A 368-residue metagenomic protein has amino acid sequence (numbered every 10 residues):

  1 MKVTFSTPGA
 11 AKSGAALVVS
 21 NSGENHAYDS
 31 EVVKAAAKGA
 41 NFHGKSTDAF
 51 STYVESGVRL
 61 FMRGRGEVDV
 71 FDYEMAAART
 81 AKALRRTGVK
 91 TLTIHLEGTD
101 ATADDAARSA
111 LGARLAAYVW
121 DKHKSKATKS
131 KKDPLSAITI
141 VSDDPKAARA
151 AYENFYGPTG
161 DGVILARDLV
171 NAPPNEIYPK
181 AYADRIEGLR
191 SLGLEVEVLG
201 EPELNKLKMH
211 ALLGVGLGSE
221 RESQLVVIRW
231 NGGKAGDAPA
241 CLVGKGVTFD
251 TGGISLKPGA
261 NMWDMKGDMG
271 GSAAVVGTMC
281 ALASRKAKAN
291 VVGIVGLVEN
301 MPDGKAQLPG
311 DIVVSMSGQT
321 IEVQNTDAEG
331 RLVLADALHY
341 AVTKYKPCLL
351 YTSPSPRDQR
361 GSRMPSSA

Functional and structural regions predicted by a protein language model:
M1-G246: Short amphipathic alpha-helical segment within the helicase RecA-like ATPase core that mediates nucleic-acid
E97-D100, P202-L204, G246-F249, V295-D303 (+2 more regions): Acidic, glycine-rich active-site loops and adjacent beta-strand->loop/helix elements that engage anionic groups
A166-I177, D264-K266, I321-A328: Flexible, glycine/proline-enriched loop segments at strand-loop-helix junctions that form or flank small-ligand binding
G236-A273, V314: Active-site metal-coordination/substrate-binding segment of hydrolases, especially metallo-dependent peptidases
L256-L297: Alpha-helical metal-binding/catalytic segments enriched in His/Glu/Asp
K286-V323, D327, V333: Phosphate/pyrophosphate-binding betaalpha-module
T352-D358: Conserved small/polar residues in nucleotide/adenosyl-binding loops
M364-A368: Hydrophobic alpha-helical segments, chiefly the membrane-spanning helices and signal/signal-anchor peptides
